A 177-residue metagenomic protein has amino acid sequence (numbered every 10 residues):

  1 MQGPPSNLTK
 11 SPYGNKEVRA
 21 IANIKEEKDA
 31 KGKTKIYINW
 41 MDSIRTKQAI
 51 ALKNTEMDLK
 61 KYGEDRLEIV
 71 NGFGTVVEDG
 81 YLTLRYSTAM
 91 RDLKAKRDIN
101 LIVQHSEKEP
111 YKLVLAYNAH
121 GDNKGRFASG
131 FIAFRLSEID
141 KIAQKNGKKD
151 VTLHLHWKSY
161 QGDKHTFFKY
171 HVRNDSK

Functional and structural regions predicted by a protein language model:
M1-N39: Start-of-domain marker
L8-K16, E107-K112, N174-K177: Short, surface-exposed linear segments at secondary-structure transitions and domain or protein termini
Y13-V18, K25, A119-Y160: Short, solvent-exposed, Trp/other aromatic-anchored flexible loops in extracytoplasmic proteins
E17-N23, K35, Y81-S87, K112-V114 (+2 more regions): Ordered hydrophobic segments in well-structured contexts
A30-S87: Surface-exposed beta-loop interaction hotspot
V70, I102-Q104, A116-N118, S137 (+2 more regions): A structural detector for beta-sheet-dominated domains
V70-G125: Short helix-loop boundary/capping segments
Q161-K177: Short beta-strand elements
